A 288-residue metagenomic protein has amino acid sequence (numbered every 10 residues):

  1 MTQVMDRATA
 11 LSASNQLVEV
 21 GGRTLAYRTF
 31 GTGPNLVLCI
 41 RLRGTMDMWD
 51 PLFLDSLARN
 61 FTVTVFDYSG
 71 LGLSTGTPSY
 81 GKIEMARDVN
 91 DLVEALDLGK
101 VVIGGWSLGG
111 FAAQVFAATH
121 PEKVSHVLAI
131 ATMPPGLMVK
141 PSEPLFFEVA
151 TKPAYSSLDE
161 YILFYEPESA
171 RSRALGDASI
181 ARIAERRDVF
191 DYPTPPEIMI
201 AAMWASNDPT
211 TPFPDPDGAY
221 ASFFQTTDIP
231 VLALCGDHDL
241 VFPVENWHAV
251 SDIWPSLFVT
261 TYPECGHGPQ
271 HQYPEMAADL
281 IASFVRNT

Functional and structural regions predicted by a protein language model:
R23-T75: Conserved HGGG/HGGXW glycine-rich cap/lid loop of the alpha/beta-hydrolase fold
T64-G104: Active-site loop/oxyanion-hole signature of alpha/beta-hydrolase fold enzymes
G105, G109, A113: Gly/Ala-rich beta-loop-alpha elbow adjacent to hydrolase catalytic centers
A118, S125-L158: Flexible "cap/lid" loop of the alpha/beta hydrolase fold
M138-K140, L158-F223: Conserved alpha/beta-hydrolase catalytic His-Asp/Glu region
T227, A233-C235: Short beta-strand/loop motif that positions the catalytic acidic residue of the alpha/beta-hydrolase fold
L240-N246: Conserved alpha/beta-hydrolase "acid-adjacent" motif
C265-P274, A278: Catalytic histidine-centered segment of alpha/beta-hydrolase-like enzymes
